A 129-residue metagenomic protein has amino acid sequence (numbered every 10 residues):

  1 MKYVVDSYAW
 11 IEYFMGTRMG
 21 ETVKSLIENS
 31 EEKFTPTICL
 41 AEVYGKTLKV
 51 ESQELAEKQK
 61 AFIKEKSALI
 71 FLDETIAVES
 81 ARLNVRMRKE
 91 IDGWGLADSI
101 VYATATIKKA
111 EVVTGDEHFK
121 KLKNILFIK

Functional and structural regions predicted by a protein language model:
M1, Y102-K129: Acidic, PIN/NYN-like endoribonuclease modules and their adjacent C-terminal/linker elements
M1-T35, L48-A61: Short, well-structured N-terminal submotif of metal-dependent ribonuclease cores
Y3, E32-F34, E65-I70, E111: Short loop->beta-strand "edge-of-pocket" segments that line small-molecule binding or catalytic clefts across diverse
V5-D6, T35-P36, W94-G95, D116: Histidine- and aromatic-rich ligand-binding microenvironments
W10-I11, L40, A77, F119-K120: A generic structural signal for short hydrophobic patches within well-formed alpha-helices
V50-E54, M87-K89, K129: Short, hinge-like loop/turn segments at secondary-structure boundaries
L69-E111: Active-site neighborhoods of divalent-metal-dependent phosphate/nucleic-acid chemistry enzymes
